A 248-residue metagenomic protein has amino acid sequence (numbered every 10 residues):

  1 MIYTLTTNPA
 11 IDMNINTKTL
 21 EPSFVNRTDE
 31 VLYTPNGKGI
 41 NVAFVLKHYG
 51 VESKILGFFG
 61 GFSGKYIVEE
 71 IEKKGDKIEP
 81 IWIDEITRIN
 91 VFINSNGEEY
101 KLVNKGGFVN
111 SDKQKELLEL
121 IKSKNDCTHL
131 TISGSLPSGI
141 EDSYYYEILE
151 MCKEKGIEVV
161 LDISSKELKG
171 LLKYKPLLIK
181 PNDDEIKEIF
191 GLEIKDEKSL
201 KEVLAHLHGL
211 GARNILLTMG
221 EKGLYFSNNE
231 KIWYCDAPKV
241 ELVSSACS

Functional and structural regions predicted by a protein language model:
M1-S23: Positively charged, low-complexity intrinsically disordered leader regions
I2, E52-S53, I78, V159 (+2 more regions): Hydrophobic anchor at the start of a short beta-strand that flanks the dinucleotide cofactor-binding loop
R27-I86: Substrate-binding N-lobe of the ribokinase-like
T34-G39, A237-S248: Short glycine/threonine-rich catalytic loop with a Thr-x-Gly-x-Asp
I93-C127: Conserved phosphate-binding/catalytic loop of the ribokinase/pfkB sugar-kinase fold
K101-V103, C127-G134, D162, K180-E185: Short beta-strands and strand-loop turn motifs
G107-N110, L136-I140, E167-K169, E188 (+2 more regions): Short, small-residue-enriched loops and turns at beta-alpha junctions that line or gate enzyme active sites
Y146-I232: Conserved phosphate/ATP/ADP-binding segment of small-molecule kinases
